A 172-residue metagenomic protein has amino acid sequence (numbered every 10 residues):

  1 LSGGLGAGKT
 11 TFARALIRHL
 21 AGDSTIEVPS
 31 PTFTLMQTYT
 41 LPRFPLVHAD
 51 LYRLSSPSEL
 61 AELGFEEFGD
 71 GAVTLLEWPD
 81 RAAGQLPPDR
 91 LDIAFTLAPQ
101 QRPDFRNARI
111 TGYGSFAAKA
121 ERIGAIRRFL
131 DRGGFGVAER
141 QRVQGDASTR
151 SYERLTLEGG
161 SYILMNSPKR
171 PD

Functional and structural regions predicted by a protein language model:
S2-G4: P-loop (Walker A) phosphate-binding loop of NTP-binding proteins
K9: Conserved lysine of the Walker
L20: Active-site catalytic pocket residues across diverse enzymes, especially alpha/beta-hydrolases
V28-T32, M36-W78: Conserved nucleotide-sensing/catalytic segment adjacent to the nucleotide-binding pocket in NTP-handling enzymes
Y39-T40, F95-P99, T156: Short, low-complexity Ser/Thr-rich regulatory SLiMs
E66-G124: Short phosphate-coordinating micro-motif centered on Lys-Gly-acidic
R109-D172: Conserved NTP-binding catalytic cores of kinases and kinase-like/nucleotidyltransferase enzymes across multiple kinase
